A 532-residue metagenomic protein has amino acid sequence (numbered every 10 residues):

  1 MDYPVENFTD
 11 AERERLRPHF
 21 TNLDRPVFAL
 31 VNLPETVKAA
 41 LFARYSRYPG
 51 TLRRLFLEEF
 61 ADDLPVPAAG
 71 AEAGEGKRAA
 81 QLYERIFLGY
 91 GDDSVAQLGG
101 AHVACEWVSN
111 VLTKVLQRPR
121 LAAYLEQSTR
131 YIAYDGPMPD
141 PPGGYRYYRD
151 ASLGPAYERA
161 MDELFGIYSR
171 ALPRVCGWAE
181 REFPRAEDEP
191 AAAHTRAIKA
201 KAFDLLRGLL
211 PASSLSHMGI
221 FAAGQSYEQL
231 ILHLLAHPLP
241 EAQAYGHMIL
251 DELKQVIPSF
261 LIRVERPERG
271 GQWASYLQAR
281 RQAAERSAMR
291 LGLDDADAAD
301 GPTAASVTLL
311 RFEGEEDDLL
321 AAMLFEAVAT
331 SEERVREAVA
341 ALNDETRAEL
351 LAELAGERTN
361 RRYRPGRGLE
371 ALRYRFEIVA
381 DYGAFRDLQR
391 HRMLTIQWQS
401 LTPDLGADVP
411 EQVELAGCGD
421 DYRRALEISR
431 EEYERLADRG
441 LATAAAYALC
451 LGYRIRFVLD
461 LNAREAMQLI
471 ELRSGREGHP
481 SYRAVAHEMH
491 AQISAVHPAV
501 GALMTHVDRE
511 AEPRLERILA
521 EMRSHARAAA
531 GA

Functional and structural regions predicted by a protein language model:
M1-A532: A conserved ligand/cofactor-binding region detector
